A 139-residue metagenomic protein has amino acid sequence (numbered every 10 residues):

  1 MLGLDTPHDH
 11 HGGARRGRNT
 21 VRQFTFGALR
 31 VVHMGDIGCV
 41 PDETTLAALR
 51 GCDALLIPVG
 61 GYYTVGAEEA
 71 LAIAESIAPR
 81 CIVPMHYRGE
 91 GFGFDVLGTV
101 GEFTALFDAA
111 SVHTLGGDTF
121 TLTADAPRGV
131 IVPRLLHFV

Functional and structural regions predicted by a protein language model:
M1-R50, A54, Y62-E68, L115-V139: Core dinuclear metal-dependent hydrolase active-site scaffold
H8, G61-Y62, R88-G93: Short histidine/acidic/glycine/proline-rich micro-motifs that form metal- and phosphate-coordinating active-site loops
R16-G17, R50, G66-A78, V96-V100: Charged helix-capping and loop-helix junction motifs
F24-G27, A48-L49, I57-V59, R80-V83 (+1 more regions): Glycine-rich loops and low-complexity Gly/Arg-rich segments that provide flexible linkers or classic glycine-based
D53-I57, G61, A67-R88: Proline-aspartate-enriched helix->loop->beta-strand connector
C81-V139: Binuclear metal-ion centers of metallo-dependent hydrolases, dominated by the metallo-beta-lactamase
